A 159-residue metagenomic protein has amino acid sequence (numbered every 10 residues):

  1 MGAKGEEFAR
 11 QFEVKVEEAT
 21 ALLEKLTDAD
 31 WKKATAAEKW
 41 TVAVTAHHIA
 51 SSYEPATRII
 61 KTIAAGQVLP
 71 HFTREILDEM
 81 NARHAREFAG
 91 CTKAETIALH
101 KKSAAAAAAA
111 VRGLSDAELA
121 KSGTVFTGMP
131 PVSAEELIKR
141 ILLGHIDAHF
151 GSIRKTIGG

Functional and structural regions predicted by a protein language model:
M1-E18: Extreme N-terminal tail/first-helix region
M1-K4, A37, A85-T92, P130 (+1 more regions): Short amphipathic alpha-helical segments at helix-loop
K4-E6, T92-I97, I138-K139: Active-site rim elements
V16-E24, Y53-T57, K61, K101-S115 (+2 more regions): Structural signal for well-ordered, non-membrane alpha-helices
K25-W31, R112-A120, G158-G159: Surface-exposed helix-capping loop/turn segments at secondary-structure junctions
K32-E79, S122-G159: Short, contiguous alpha-helical
E79-A120: Acidic/histidine-rich alpha-helical segments that form the ligand environment of transition-metal centers
